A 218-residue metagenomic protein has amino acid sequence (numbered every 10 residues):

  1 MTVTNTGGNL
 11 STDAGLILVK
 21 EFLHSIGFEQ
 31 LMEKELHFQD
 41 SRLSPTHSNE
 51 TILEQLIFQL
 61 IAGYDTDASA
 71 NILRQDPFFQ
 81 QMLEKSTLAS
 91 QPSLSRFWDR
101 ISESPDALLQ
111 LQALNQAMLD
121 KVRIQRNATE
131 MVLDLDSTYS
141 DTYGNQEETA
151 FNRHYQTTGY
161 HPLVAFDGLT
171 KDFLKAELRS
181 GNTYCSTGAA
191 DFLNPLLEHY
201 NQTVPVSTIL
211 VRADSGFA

Functional and structural regions predicted by a protein language model:
M1-Y184, A190-T203: Dynamic "connector" segments at or just before major functional cores
T87, T208-I209: Short, glycine/acidic-rich hinge or "gate" loops at secondary-structure transitions that mediate conformational
V211-A218: Acidic, metal-coordinating catalytic cores used for nucleic-acid/nucleotide bond scission and strand-transfer chemistry
